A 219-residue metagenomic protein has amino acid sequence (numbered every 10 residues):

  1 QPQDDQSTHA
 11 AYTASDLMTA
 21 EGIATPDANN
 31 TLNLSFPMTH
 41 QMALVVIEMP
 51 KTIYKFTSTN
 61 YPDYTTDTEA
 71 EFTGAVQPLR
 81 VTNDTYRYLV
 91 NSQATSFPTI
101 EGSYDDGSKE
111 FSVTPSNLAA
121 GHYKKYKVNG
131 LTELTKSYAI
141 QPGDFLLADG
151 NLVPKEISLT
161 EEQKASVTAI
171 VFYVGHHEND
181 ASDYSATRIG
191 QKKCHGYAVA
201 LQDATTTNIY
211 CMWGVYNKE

Functional and structural regions predicted by a protein language model:
Q1-Q3, Y54-A120, G130: Tryptophan-paired
Q1-V45, M49-T52, A119-H122, V128 (+1 more regions): Short, low-hydrophobicity acidic/polar segments
Q3, S96-T99, S103, N117-E219: Short, compositionally biased
Y12, L17-G22, P78-L79, V167-A169 (+1 more regions): Short glycine-aromatic motifs
T31-N33, T85, G196: A generic structural signal for beta-strand entry/edge sites
L44-E48, L89, A198-A200: Residues within well-ordered beta-strands of beta-sheet-rich folds
V45, Y64-E69, T206-N208: A short local loop/turn or secondary-structure capping micro-motif enriched for an aromatic residue
